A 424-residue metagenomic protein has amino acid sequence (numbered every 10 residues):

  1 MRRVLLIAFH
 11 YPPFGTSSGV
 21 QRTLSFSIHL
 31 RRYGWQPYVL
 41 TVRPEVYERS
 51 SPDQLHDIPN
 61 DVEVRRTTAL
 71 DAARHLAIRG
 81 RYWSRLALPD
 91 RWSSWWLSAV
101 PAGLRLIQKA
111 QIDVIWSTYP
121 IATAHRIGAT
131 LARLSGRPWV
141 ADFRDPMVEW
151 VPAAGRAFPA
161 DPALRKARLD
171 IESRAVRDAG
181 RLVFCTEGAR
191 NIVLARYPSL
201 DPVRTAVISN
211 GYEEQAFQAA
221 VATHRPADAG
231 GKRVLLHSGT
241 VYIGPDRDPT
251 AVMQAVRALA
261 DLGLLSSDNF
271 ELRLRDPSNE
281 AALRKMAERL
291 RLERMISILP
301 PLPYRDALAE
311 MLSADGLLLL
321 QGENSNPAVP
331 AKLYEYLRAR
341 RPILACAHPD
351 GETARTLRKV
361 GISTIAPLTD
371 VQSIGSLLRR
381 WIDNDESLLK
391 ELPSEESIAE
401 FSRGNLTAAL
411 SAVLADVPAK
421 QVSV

Functional and structural regions predicted by a protein language model:
M1-T68, E187, A408, A412-V424: N-terminal subdomain of nucleotide-sugar transferases
V39-K109: A conserved catalytic-core segment of Leloir-type glycosyltransferases
P52, G211-A227, G231: Acidic anion/phosphate-binding donor-loop and adjacent secondary structure in glycosyltransferase catalytic cores
L104, T123-R126, T130-L134, M147 (+1 more regions): Membrane-proximal helix-turn-helix segments that form the acceptor-binding/catalytic region of lipid-linked
L169-R204: A short, active-site helix/loop in glycosyltransferases that binds the activated sugar's phosphate group
G188, I208-G211: Carbohydrate-associated surface elements
P226-D246, M253, L406: Conserved donor-binding/catalytic core segment of Leloir-type glycosyltransferases
S267-D276, E280-D306: Nucleotide-activated donor-binding/catalytic signature segment of Leloir-type glycosyltransferases, i.e., the conserved
